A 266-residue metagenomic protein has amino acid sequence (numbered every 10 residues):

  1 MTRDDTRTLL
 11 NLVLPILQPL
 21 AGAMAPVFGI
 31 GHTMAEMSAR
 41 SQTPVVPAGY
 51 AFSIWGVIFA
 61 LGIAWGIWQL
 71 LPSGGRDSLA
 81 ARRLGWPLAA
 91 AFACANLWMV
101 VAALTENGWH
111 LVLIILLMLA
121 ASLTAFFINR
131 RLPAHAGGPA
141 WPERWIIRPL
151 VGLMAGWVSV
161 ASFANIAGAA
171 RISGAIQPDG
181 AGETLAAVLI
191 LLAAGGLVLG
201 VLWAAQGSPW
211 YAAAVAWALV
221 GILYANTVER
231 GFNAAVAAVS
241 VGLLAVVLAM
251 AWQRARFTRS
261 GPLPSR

Functional and structural regions predicted by a protein language model:
M1-V13, W55, A213: N-terminal membrane topogenic signal
R3, L71-P72, R130-H135, M250-R266: Membrane-interface capping segments at transmembrane-helix boundaries
P15-H32: Alpha-helical transmembrane segments of multi-pass membrane proteins
R40-I54, R144-G152, A175-A187: Short aromatic-rich membrane-water interface segments that cap or initiate transmembrane helices in multi-pass membrane
V45-Q69: Hydrophobic alpha-helical transmembrane segments in multi-pass integral membrane proteins
I63-D77, A81, G85, A89-W141: Internal transmembrane alpha-helix with an interfacial aromatic "cap," most often the third helix
W98-L113, I176-P178, L202-Q206, T227-F232: Membrane-interface helix caps and helix-loop-helix hairpins in membrane proteins
W210-G221: Central hydrophobic cores of alpha-helical transmembrane segments in multi-pass integral membrane proteins
